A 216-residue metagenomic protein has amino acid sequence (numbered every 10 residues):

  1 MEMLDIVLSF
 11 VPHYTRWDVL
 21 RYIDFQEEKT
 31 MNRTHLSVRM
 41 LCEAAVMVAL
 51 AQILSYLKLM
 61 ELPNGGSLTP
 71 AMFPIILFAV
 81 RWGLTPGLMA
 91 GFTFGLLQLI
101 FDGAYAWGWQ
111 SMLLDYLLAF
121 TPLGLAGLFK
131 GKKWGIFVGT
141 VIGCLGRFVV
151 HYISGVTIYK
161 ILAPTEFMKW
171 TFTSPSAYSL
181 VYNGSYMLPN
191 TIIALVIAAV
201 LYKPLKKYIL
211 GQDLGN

Functional and structural regions predicted by a protein language model:
E2-N216: Loop-helix junctions at membrane interfaces
